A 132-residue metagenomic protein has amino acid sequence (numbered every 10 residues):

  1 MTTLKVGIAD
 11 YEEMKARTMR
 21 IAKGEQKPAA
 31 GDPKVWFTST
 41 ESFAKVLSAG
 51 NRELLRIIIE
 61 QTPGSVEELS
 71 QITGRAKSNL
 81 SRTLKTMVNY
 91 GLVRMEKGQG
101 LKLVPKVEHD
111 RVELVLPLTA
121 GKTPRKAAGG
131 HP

Functional and structural regions predicted by a protein language model:
T2, A9-Y11, R17-G31, R111-P132: Amphipathic alpha-helical dimerization/coiled-coil segments that flank or bridge DNA-binding/regulatory modules
Q26-R52: Short alpha-helical segments that sit at the start of domains
A44-S48, S65, E96-G121: Short, cationic-aromatic polyanion-contact patches
E53-I57: Pre-recognition alpha-helix immediately N-terminal to the DNA-recognition helix within helix-turn-helix or winged-helix
I58, L69, L84-Y90: Basic amphipathic alpha-helical segments that dock to polyanions
